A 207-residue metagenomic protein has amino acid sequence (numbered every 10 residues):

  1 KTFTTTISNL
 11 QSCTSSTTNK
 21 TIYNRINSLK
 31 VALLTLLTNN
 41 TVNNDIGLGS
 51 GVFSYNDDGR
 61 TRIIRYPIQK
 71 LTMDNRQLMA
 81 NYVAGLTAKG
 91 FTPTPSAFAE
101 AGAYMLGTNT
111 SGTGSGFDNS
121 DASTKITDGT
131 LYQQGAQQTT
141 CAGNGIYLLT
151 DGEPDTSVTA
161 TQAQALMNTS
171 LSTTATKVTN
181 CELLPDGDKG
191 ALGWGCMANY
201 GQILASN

Functional and structural regions predicted by a protein language model:
K1-N207: P/S/T/G-enriched low-complexity
